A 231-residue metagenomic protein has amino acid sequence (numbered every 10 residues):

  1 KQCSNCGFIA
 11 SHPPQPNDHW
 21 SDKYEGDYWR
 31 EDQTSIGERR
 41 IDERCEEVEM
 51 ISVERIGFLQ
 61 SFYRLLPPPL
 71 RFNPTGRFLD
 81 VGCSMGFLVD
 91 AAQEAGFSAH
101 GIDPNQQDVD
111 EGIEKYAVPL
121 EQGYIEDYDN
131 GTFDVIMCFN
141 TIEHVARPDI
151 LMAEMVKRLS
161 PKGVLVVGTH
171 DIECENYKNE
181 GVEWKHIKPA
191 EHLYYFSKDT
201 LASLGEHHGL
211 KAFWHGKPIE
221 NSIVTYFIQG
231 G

Functional and structural regions predicted by a protein language model:
K1-G131, V135-F139, D149-A153, G216-F227 (+1 more regions): Conserved N-terminal segment of class I S-adenosyl-L-methionine
N73, A146, S160: Short conserved AdoMet
A99, L165-V167: Hydrophobic/aromatic residues located in beta-strands of well-ordered beta-sheets within soluble catalytic
F139-A146, E191: Short catalytic micro-motifs in class I SAM-dependent methyltransferases
A146-I150, Y177: Short N-terminal helix/helix-N-cap motif within the alpha/beta-hydrolase-1
D149-V164: A short glycine-rich, Lys/Arg-flanked "PGG" loop and its adjoining helix->strand segment in the class I
V167-Y194, D199-L204: Short, glycine-/aromatic-enriched active-site segment of Class I SAM-dependent methyltransferases
K198-G216: A SAM-dependent methyltransferase catalytic signature shared across enzymes that methylate proteins
